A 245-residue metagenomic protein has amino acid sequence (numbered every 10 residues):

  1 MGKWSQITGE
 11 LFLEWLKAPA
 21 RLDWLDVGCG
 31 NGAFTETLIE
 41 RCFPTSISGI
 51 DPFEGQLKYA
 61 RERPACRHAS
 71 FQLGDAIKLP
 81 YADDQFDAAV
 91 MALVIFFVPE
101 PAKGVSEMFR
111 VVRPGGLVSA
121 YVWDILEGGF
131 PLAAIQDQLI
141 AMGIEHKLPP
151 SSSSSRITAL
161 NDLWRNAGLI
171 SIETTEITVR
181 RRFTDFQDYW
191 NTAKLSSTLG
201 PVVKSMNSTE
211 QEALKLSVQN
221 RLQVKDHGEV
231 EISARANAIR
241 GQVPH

Functional and structural regions predicted by a protein language model:
K3-L22, T37, R41: Conserved alpha-helix/loop element of class I SAM-dependent methyltransferases that forms part of the SAM/SAH-binding
S5, N31-A33, S152-H245: Conserved Class I S-adenosyl-L-methionine
D23-L79, K103: Class I SAM-dependent methyltransferase SAM/SAH-binding core
I77-A89: A short acidic, Gly/Pro-enriched loop at the edge of an enzyme's catalytic core that lines a small-molecule cofactor
D87-P101, D124: A short SAM/SAH-binding and catalytic strip from SAM-dependent methyltransferases
A102-K103, F109-T184, G200-S205: Conserved catalytic/acceptor-binding region of the Class I
